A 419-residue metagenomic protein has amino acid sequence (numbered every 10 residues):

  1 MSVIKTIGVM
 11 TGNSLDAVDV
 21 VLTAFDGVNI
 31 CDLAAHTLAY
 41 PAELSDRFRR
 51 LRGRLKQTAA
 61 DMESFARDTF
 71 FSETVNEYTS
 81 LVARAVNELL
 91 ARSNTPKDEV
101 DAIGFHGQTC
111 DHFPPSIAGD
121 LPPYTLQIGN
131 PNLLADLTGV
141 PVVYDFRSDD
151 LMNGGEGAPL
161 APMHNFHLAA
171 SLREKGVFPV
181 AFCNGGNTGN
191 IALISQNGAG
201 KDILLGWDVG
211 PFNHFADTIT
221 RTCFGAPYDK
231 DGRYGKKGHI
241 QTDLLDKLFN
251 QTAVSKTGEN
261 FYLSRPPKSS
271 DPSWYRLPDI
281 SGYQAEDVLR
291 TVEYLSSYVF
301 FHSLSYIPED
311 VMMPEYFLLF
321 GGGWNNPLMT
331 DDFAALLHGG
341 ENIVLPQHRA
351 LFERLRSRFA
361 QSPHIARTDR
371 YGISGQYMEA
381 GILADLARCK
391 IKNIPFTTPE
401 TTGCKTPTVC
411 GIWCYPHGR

Functional and structural regions predicted by a protein language model:
V3-K5, D120-T125, D136-P227, V409-C410: Phosphate-binding/catalytic loop of phosphoryl-transfer enzymes
M10-S72, K201-L204: Short glycine-rich, Thr/Ser-proximal phosphate-binding strand/loop in the N-terminal lobe of ATP-dependent enzymes
T11, D16-G27, S195-N197, H214 (+2 more regions): Catalytic phosphate/nucleotide-handling subdomain of diverse soluble enzymes
A17-V28, D32, T37-P41, G200-S297 (+3 more regions): Conserved ATP-utilizing enzyme core subdomain
L22-N29, P115-L133, L172-E174, S195-I203 (+1 more regions): A glycine- and small-aliphatic-rich helix-loop capping segment at beta-alpha/alpha-beta transitions that lines
T58-T74, A226-G232, I280-Y283: Short glycine/proline- and acidic residue-enriched helix-loop micro-motifs that form flexible lids or anion-recognition
M62-I128: Short beta-strand-loop/turn "lid" adjacent to the catalytic site in phosphate-handling enzymes
L81-L89, E286-M313: Phosphate/ATP-binding catalytic cores across multiple sugar-kinase/actin-like superfamilies, primarily ASKHA
